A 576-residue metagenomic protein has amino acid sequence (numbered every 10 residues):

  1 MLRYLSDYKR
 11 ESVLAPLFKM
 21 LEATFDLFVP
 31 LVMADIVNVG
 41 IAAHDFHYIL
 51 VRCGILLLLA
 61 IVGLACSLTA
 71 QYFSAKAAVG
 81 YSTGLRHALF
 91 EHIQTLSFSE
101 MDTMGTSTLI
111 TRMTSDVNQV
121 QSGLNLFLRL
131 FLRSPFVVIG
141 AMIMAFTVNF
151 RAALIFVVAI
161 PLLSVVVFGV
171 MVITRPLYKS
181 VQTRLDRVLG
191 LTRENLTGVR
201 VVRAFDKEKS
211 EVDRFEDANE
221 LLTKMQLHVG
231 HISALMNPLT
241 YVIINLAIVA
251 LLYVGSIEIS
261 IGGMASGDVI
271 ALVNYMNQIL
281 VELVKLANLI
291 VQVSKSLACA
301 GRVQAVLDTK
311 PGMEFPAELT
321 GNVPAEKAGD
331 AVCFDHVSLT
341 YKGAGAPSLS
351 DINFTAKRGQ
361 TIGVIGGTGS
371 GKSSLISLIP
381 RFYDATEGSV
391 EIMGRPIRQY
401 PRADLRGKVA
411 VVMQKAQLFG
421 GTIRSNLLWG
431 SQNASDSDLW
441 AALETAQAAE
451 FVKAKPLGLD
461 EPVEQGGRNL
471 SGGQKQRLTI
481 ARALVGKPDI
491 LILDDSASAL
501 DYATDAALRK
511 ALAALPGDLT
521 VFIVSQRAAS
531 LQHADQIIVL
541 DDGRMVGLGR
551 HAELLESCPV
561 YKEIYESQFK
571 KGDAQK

Functional and structural regions predicted by a protein language model:
M1-D7, L109: A short amphipathic helical element positioned immediately N-terminal to and/or at the very start of a transmembrane
S6, S12-T69, F73, F146-R151 (+1 more regions): Transmembrane helix-loop-helix hairpins at lipid-water interfaces of multipass membrane proteins, especially the type-1
D7-R10, T95-S99, S115-L128, L132 (+7 more regions): An intracellular "coupling" helix at the cytosolic face of ABC transporter transmembrane type-1 domains
L17, F25-V29, G54, C66 (+5 more regions): Hydrophobic alpha-helical transmembrane segments of ABC transporter permease domains
A43-H44, V79, H87-T111, S115-V117 (+5 more regions): Short intracellular "coupling" helices and adjacent cytoplasmic loop segments at the cytosolic face of multi-pass
H44-V51, M144-V158, H228-R302, V306-L307: Helix-loop-helix
V323-K576: ABC-type nucleotide-binding domain
